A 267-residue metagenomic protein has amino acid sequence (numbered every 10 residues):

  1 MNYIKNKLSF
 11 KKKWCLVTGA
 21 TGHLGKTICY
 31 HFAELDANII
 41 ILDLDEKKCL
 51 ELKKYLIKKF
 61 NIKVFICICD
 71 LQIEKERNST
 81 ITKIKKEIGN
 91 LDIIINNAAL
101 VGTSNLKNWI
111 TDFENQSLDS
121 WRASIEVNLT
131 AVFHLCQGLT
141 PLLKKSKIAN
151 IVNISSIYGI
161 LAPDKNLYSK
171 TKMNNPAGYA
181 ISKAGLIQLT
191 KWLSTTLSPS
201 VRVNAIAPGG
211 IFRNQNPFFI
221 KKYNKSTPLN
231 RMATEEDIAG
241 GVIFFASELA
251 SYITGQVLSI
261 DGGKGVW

Functional and structural regions predicted by a protein language model:
N2-N6, P163-N166, I243, T254-W267: Short C-terminal tail/terminal secondary-structure segment of NAD(P)H-dependent dehydrogenase/reductase domains
Y3-I40, L193: Canonical Rossmann dinucleotide-binding motif of NAD(H)/NADP(H)-dependent dehydrogenases/reductases, specifically
L35-E51: Conserved glycine-rich Rossmann-like NAD(P)H-binding loop of the short-chain dehydrogenase/reductase
N97-N108, G263: Conserved NAD(P)H cofactor-binding loop of Rossmann-fold oxidoreductase domains
L100, E114-F133, V152, Y179 (+2 more regions): Catalytic Tyr-X3-Lys loop
N105-R122, N175, Y223: Substrate-binding pocket helix/loop in short-chain dehydrogenase/reductase
E114, L118, K144, V152-S198 (+1 more regions): Catalytic loop of short-chain dehydrogenase/reductase
I148, S198-R202, I253-G255: Short, small/polar-rich loop/turn modules that mediate ligand/substrate recognition or access, typified
